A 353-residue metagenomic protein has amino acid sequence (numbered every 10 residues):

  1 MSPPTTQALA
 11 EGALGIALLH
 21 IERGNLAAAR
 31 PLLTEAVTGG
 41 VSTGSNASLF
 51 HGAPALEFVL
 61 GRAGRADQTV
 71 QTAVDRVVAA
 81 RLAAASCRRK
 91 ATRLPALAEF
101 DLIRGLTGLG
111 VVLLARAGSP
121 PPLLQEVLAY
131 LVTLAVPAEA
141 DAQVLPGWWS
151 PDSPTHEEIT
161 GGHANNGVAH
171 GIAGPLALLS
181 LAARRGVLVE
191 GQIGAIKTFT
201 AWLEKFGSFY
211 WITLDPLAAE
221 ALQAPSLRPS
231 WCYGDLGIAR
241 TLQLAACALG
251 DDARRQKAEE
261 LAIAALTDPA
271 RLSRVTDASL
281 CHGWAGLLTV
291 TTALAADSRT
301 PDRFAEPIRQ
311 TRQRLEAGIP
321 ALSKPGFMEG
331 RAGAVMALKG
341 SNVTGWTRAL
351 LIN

Functional and structural regions predicted by a protein language model:
M1-L14, A36-P54, A91-I103, E157-A173 (+3 more regions): Solvent-exposed loop and edge beta-strand segments that line ligand/cofactor-binding and catalytic clefts
M1-P3, N25-G44, Q71-T92, E126-V144 (+5 more regions): Long, well-ordered core segments of solenoidal/helical folds
E11-L18, P151-S153: The feature marks the first
G15-G24, L56-D67, G108-S119, G174-L188 (+3 more regions): Well-ordered alpha-helical scaffold segments within catalytic/enzyme domains
E57-A129: Internal, well-ordered domain-core segments that constitute the primary functional module of diverse proteins
K90, A115, S119, L181 (+4 more regions): Terminal, non-catalytic domain-edge segments
V112, A177, L222-Q223, P229-W231 (+4 more regions): Predominantly soluble domains enriched in secretory-pathway, periplasmic, or organellar proteins
S119-A248: Extended ligand-binding clefts on enzyme/binding-domain cores
